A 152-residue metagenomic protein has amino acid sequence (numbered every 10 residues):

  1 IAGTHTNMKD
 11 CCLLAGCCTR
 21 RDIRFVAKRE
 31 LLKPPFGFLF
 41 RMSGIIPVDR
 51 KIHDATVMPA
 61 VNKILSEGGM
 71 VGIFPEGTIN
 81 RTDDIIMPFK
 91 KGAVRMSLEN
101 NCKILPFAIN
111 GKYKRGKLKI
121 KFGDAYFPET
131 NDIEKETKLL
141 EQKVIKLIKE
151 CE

Functional and structural regions predicted by a protein language model:
I1-A2, V26, F74, F107: Short hydrophobic segments within beta-strands
A2-I52: Catalytic core of membrane glycerolipid acyltransferases/transacylases, capturing the structured, soluble-facing
E30, D54-A55, I86-M87: Short alpha-helix boundary/capping motifs
P35, H53, P88-G92: Short acidic-hydrophobic sequence patches enriched in Asp/Glu that either
F38-L39, S43-G72: Helix-adjacent hinge/juxtasegments
M58-E152: Non-catalytic C-terminal accessory region of glycerolipid acyltransferases and related lyso-lipid remodeling enzymes
